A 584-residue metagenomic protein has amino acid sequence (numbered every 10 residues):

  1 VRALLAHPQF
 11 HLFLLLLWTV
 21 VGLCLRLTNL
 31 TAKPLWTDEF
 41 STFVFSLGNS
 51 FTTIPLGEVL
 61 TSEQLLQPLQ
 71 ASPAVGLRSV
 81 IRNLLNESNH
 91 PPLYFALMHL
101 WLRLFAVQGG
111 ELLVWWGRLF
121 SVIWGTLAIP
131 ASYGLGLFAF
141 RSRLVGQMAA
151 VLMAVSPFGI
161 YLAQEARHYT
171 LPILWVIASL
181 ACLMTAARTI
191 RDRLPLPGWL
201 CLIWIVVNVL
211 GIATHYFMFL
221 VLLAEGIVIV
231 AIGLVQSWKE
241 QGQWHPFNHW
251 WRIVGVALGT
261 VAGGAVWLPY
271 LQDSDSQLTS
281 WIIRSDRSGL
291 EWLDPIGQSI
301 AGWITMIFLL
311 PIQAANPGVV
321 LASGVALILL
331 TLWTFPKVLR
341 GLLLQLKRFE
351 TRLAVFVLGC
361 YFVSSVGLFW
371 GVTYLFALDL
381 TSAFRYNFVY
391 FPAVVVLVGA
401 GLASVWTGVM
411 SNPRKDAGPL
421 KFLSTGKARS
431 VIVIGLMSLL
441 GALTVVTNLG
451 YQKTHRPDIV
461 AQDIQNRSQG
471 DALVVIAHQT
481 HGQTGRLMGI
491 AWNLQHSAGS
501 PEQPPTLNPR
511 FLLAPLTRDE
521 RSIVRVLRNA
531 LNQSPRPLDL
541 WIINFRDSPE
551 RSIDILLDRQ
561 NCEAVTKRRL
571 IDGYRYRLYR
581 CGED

Functional and structural regions predicted by a protein language model:
V1-L25, R352: Start-transfer (signal-anchor) and selected internal transmembrane alpha helices of multi-pass inner/ER membrane
L100, L171-D192, I203, V394-L397: Specific aromatic-rich, kink-prone transmembrane helix
L112, S132-V155: Transmembrane-helix signature of polytopic, membrane-embedded enzymes that assemble or transfer cell-envelope glycans
W116-F140: Transmembrane-helix motifs of polytopic, lipid-linked glycan transferases
C182-W204, N208, L220-V261: Perimembrane helix-loop-helix junctions
G198, L343-K347, T351, V355 (+1 more regions): Signature aromatic-anchored transmembrane alpha helix within multi-pass, membrane-resident enzymes that catalyze glycan
R352, F356, S365, A377-V409: Hydrophobic/aromatic-rich transmembrane helices and adjacent perimembrane loops
F422-G573: Catalytic lumenal/periplasmic loop and adjoining terminal transmembrane helix of membrane glycan-assembly enzymes
